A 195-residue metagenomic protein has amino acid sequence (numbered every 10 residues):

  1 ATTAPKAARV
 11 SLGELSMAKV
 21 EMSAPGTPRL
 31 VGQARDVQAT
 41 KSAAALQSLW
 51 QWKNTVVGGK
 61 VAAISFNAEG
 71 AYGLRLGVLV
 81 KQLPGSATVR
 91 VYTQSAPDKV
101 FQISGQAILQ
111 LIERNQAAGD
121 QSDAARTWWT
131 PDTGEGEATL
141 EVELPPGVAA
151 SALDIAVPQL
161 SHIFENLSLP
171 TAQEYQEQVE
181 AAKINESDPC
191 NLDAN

Functional and structural regions predicted by a protein language model:
A1-N195: Domain-level representation of secreted and single-pass membrane ectodomains enriched in extracellular protease systems
